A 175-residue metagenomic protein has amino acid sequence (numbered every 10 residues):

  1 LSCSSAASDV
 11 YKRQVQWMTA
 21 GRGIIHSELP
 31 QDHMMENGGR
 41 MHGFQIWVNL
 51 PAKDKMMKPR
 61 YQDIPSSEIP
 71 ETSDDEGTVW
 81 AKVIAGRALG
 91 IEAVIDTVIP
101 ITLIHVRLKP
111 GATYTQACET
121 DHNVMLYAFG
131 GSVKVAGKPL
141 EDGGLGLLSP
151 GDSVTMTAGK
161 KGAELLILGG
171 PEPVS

Functional and structural regions predicted by a protein language model:
L1-A7, Y11: Single conserved hydrophobic/aromatic residue that forms the stacking wall/gate of nucleotide- or nucleobase-binding
S8, W47-L50, L103-K109, D121-K134: Short, conserved beta-strand element in jelly-roll/cupin
V10, M35-N37, P51-P100: A short, N-terminal "cap"/entry segment at the start of jelly-roll beta-barrel domains of the cupin/DSBH fold
V15-Q16, G23, A112-Y114, V124-L126 (+1 more regions): Short beta-strand segments in beta-sandwich/barrel cores
A20-K53, P139, P150-V174: Ligand-binding loop in jelly-roll beta-barrel domains
R87-E92, L103-E119: Conserved short histidine dyad/triad with adjacent acidic residue
K109-T113, G143, G151: Tight coil/turn sites that cap or link beta-strands
